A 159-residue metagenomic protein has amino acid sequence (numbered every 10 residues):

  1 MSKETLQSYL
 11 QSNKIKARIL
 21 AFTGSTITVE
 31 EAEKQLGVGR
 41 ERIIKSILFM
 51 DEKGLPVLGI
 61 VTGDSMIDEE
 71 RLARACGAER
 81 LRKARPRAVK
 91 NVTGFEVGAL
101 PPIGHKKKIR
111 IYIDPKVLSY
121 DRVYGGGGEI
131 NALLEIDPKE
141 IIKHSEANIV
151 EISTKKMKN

Functional and structural regions predicted by a protein language model:
M1-N159: Extended, low-hydrophobicity, polar/charged segments
